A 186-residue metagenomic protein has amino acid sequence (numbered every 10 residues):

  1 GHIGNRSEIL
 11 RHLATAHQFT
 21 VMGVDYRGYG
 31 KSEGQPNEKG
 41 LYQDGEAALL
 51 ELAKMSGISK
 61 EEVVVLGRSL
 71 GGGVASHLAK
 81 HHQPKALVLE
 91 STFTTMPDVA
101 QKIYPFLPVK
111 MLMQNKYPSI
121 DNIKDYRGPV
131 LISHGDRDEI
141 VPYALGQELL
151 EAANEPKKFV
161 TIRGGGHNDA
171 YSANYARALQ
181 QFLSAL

Functional and structural regions predicted by a protein language model:
G1, D136-V141, H167-D169: Acidic catalytic loop of the alpha/beta-hydrolase fold
G1-E51, M55, E61, A79: Membrane-embedded segments
I9, S119, G128, P142-E151: Short alpha-helix in the alpha/beta-hydrolase fold that links the catalytic acid
Y26-G30, T94, G166: Alpha/beta-hydrolase active-site loop signature
A48-M55, E61-F106: Primarily recognizes the serine-hydrolase "nucleophile elbow" in alpha/beta-hydrolase and SGNH/GDSL folds
P108-N122, R127-G128: Active-site nucleophile elbow and catalytic-triad environment of alpha/beta-hydrolase enzymes
D125-R127, L131-H134, D138: Short beta-strand/loop motif that positions the catalytic acidic residue of the alpha/beta-hydrolase fold
Q147-L186: C-terminal catalytic histidine-bearing segment of alpha/beta-hydrolase fold enzymes
